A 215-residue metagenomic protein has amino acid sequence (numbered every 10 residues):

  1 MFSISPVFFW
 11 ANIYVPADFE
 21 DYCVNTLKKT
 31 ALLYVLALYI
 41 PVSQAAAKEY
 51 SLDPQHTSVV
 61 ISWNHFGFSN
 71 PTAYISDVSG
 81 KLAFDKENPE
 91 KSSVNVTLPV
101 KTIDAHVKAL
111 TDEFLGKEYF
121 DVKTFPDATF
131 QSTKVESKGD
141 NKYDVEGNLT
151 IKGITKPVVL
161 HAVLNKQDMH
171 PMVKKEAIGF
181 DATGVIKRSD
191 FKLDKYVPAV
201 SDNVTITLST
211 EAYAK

Functional and structural regions predicted by a protein language model:
I13-V15: Short hydrophobic alpha-helical segments enriched in small aliphatic residues
Y22-L32: Bacterial N-terminal signal peptides that target proteins for export
A31-P41: Bacterial N-terminal signal peptides
A45-K215: Low-complexity, acidic/polar, glycine-enriched regions of mature
